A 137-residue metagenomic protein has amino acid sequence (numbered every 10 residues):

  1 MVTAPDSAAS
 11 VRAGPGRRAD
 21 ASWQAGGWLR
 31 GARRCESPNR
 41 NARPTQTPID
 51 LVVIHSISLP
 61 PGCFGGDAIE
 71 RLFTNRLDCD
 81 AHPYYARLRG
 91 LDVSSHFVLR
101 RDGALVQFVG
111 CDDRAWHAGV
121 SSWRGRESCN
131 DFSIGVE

Functional and structural regions predicted by a protein language model:
V2-R43, L51, S58-E137: Active-site-adjacent loop/helix surface patches within enzyme catalytic domains that shape the substrate-binding cleft
